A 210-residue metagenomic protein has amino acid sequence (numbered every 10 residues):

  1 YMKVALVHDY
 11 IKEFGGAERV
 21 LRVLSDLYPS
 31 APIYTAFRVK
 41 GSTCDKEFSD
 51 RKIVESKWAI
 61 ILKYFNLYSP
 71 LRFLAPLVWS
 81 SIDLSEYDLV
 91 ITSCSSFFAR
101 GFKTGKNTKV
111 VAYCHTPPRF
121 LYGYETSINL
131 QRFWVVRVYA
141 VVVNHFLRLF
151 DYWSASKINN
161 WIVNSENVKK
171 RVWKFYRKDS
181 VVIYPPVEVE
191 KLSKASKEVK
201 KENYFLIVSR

Functional and structural regions predicted by a protein language model:
M2-F14, A36-F37: Nucleotide-activated donor-dependent transferases that construct or modify glycoconjugates
V7-D9, N164, I207-S209: Short hydrophobic "strand-cap" motifs at the C-terminus of beta-strands
A17-L27: Short amphipathic alpha-helix
S30-A99: Active-site donor-binding segments of glycosyltransferases and PAPS-dependent sulfotransferases
L89-T92, K103-F133, I162, V181: Active-site proximal beta-strand in glycosyltransferases
L130-W161, K169: Membrane-proximal helix-turn-helix segments that form the acceptor-binding/catalytic region of lipid-linked
N167, P186: Carbohydrate-associated surface elements
V199-R210: Conserved donor-binding/catalytic core segment of Leloir-type glycosyltransferases
